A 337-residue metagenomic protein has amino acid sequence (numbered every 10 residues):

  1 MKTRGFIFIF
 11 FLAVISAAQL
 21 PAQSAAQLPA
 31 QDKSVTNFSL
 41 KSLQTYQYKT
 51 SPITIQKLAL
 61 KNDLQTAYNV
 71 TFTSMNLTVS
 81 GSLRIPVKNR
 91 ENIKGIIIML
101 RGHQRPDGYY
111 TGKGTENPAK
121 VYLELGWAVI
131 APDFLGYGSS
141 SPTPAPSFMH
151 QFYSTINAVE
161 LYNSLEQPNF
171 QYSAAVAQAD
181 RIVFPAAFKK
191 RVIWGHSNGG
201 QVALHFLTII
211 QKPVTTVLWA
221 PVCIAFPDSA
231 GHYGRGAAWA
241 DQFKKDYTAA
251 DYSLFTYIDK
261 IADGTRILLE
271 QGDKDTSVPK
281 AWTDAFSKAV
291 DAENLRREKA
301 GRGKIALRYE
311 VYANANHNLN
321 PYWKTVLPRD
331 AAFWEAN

Functional and structural regions predicted by a protein language model:
T45-R90: N-terminal cap/lid segment of alpha/beta-hydrolase-fold proteins
R90-K94, M99-P142: Short substrate-entry loop that stabilizes the transition state in hydrolases
Y109, T215, A220-K260: Mobile cap/lid helix-loop segments that gate and shape the active-site cleft of serine hydrolases
F148-R181: Alpha/beta-hydrolase active-site loop
A175-S197: Alpha/beta-hydrolase fold nucleophile elbow
L269-Q271, D275: Short beta-strand/loop motif that positions the catalytic acidic residue of the alpha/beta-hydrolase fold
P279-A292: Short alpha-helix in the alpha/beta-hydrolase fold that links the catalytic acid
L295-N337: C-terminal catalytic histidine-bearing segment of alpha/beta-hydrolase fold enzymes
